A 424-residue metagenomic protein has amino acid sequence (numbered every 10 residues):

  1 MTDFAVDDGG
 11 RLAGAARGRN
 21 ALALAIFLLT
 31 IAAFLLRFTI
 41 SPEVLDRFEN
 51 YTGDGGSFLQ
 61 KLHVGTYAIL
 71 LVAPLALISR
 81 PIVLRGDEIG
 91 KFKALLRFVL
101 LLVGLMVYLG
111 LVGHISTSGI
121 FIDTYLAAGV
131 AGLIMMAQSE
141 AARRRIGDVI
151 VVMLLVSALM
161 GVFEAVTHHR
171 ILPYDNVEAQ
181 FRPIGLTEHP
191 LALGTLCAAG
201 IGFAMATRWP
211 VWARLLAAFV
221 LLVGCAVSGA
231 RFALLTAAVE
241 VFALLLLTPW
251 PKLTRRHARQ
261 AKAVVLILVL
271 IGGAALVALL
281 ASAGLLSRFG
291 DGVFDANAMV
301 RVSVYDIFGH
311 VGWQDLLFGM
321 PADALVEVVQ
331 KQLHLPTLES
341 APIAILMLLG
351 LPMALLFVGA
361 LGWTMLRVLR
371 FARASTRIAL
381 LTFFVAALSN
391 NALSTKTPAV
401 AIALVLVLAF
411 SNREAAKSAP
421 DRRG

Functional and structural regions predicted by a protein language model:
T2-P81, F383-A387: N-terminal signal-anchor transmembrane segment
L24-F27, I69-G86, A198-T207, L351-R370: Hydrophobic, aromatic-rich transmembrane alpha-helices and their immediate juxtamembrane boundary segments
R47-D54, I171, S287-L349: Long extracytoplasmic/lumenal interhelical loops at the membrane interface of multi-pass membrane proteins
L84-I89, L96, V264-V265, L348-A387 (+2 more regions): Hydrophobic transmembrane alpha-helices and their immediate junctions
A94-M106, G113-A137: Aromatic-anchored transmembrane helix interface
G147-I171, E188-T248: Alpha-helical transmembrane segments of multi-pass inner-membrane proteins
A179-L186, K252-A263, I271-Y305, E327-Q332: Flexible juxtamembrane loops connecting transmembrane helices in multi-pass membrane enzymes that build or modify
R377-A386, A392-G424: Transmembrane alpha-helices of multi-pass inner-membrane enzymes
